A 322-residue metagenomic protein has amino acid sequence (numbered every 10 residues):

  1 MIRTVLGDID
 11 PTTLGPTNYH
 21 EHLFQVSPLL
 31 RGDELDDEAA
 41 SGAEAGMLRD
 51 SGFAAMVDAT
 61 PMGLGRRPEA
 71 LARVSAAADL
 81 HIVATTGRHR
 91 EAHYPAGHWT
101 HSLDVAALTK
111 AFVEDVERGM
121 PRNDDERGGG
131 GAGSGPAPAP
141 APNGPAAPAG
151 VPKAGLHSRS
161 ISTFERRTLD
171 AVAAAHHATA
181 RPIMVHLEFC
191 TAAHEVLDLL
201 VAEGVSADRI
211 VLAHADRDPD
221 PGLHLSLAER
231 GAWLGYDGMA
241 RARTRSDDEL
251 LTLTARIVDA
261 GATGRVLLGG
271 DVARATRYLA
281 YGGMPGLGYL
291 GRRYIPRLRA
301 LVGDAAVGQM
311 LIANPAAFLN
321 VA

Functional and structural regions predicted by a protein language model:
M1-G7, Y289-A322: Mid-to-C-terminal alpha-helical segments outside catalytic/metal-binding sites
L14-Y19, F24-V26, G32-T60, L64-H81 (+1 more regions): Alpha-helical scaffold segments that flank or form the walls of functional sites
H20, M56, R88, H176 (+4 more regions): Divalent metal-coordination and catalytic microenvironments
L71, T163-R167, C190-G204, P221-E229: Distinct, well-ordered alpha-helical segments
R73-A76, I82-V83, G87-P182, W233 (+1 more regions): Active-site gating/metal-coordination segments in enzymes
D79-L80, T179-P182, V201-R209, S226-G235 (+1 more regions): Glycine-enriched alpha-helix->loop->beta-strand junction motifs that scaffold or abut catalytic
P182-E188, R209-R217: Catalytic beta/alpha-barrel core
M184, D237-M239, A262-M284: Short acidic/histidine-rich active-site segments
